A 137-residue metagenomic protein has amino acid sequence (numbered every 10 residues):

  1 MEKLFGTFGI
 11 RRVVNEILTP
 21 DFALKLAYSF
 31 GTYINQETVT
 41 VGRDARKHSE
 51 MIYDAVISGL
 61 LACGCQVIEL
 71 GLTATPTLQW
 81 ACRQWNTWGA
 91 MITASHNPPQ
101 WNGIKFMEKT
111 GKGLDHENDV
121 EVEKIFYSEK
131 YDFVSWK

Functional and structural regions predicted by a protein language model:
M1-S58, A62-G64, Y127, K137: An N-terminal, well-structured beta->alpha segment
F5, G9, P99-N102, K109 (+1 more regions): Residue-level signal for pocket-adjacent positions within structured domains
D21, P76, H116-V120: Generic alpha-helical secondary structure signal
G31-K109: Ferredoxin-reductase
I104-K137: Gly/Ser/Thr-enriched, mixed-charge loops and adjacent short helices that form phosphate/oxyanion-binding elements
